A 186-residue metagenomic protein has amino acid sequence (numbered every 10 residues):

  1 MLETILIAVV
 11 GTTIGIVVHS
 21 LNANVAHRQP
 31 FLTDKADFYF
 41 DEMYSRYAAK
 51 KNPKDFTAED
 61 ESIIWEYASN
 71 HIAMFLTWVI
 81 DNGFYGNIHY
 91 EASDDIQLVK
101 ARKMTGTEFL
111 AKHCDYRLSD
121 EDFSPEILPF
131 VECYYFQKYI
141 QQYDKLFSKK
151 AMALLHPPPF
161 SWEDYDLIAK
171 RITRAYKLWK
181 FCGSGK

Functional and structural regions predicted by a protein language model:
M1-V9: Feature marks short, highly hydrophobic, charge-poor N-terminal signal-anchor/signal peptide-like helices that anchor
G15-M104: N-terminal low-complexity, intrinsically disordered segments
V99-L167, R171: Amphipathic protein-protein interaction modules
A169, T173-Y176, K180: Residue-level detector of alpha-helical secondary structure
